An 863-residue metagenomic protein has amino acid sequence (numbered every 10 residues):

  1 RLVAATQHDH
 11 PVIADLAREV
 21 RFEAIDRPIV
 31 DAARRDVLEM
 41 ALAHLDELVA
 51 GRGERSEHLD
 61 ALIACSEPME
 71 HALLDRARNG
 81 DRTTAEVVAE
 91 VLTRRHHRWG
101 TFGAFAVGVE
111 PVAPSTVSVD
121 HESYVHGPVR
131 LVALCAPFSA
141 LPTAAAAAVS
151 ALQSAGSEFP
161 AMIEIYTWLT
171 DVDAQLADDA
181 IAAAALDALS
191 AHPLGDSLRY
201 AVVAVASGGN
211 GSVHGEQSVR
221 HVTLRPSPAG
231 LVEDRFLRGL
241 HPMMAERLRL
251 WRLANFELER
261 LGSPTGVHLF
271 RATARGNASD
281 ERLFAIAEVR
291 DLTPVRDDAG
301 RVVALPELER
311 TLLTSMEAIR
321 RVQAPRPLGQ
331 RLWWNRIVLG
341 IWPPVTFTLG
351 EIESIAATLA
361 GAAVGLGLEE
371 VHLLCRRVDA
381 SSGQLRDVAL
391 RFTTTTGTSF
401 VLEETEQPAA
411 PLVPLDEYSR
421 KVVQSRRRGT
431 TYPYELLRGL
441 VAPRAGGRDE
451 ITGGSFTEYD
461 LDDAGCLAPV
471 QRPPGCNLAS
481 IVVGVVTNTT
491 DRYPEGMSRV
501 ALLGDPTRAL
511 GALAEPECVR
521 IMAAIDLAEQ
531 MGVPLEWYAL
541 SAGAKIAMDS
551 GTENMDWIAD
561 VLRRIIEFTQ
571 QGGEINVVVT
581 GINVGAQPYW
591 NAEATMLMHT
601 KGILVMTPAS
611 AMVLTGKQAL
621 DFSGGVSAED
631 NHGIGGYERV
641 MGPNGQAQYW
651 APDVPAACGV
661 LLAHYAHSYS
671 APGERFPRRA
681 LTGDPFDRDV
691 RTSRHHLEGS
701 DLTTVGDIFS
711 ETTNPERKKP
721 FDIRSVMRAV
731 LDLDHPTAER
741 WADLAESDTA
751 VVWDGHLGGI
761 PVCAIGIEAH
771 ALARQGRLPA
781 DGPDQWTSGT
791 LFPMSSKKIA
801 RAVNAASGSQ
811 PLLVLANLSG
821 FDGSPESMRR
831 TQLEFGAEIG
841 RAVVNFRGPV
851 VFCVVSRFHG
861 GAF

Functional and structural regions predicted by a protein language model:
A4, D15-S498, L503-A509, A651-T787: Intrinsically disordered, low-complexity segments enriched in small/flexible residues
D9-H10: Short inter-helical turns and helix N-cap capping residues of alpha-solenoid HEAT/ARM repeat scaffolds
P68, P114, S139-S150, S154-L186 (+4 more regions): Conserved catalytic cores of soluble enzyme domains, especially glycine-rich substrate-binding beta-alpha loops
N477-V482, A509-D526, D748, P793-K798: Glycine-rich anion/phosphate-binding loops
A509-P516, M548-N554, T787-P793, P825-R830: Flexible beta-alpha connector loops of hexameric P-loop NTPases
M522-S541: Carboxylate/His-rich catalytic cores and anion/metal-binding grooves
V751-W753, I760-F863: A SIS-like phosphosugar-recognition module
